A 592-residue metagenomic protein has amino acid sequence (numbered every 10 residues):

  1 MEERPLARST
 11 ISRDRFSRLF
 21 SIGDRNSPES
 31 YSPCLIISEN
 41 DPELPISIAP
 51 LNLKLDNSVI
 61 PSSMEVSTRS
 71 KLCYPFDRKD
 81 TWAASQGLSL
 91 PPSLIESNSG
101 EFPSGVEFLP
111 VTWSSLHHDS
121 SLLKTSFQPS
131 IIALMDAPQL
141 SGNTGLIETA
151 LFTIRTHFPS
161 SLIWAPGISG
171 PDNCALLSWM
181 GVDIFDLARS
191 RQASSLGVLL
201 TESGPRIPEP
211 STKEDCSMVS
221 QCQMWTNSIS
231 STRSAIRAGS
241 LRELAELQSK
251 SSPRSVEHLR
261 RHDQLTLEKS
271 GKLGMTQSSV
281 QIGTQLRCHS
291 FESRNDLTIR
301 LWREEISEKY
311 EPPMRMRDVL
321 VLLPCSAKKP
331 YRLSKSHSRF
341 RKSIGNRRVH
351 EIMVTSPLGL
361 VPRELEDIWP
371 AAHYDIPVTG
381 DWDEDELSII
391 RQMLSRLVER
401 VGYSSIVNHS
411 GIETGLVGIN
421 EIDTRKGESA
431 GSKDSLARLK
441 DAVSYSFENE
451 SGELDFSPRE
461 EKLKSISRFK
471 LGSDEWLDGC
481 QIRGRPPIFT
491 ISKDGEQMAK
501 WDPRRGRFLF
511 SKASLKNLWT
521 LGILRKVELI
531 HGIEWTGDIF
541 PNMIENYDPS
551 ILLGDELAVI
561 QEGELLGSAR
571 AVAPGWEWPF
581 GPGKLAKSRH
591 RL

Functional and structural regions predicted by a protein language model:
M1, P92-C216: Glycine-rich phosphate/ribose-binding loops and adjacent secondary-structure elements that form binding surfaces
M1-G105, G283-M314, S326-G345, I352-H373: Non-catalytic, usually N-terminal nucleic-acid engagement modules in DNA/RNA processing proteins
E2-G23, S30-E39, T212-S336, S343 (+3 more regions): C-terminal extensions of enzymes
D41-L44, V59-I60, K79, S114-H118 (+6 more regions): Short acidic, S/G/P-rich loop/turn micro-motifs used as interaction or catalytic elements
T144, F152-T153, P159-S160, P171-L187 (+4 more regions): Extended, hydrophobic interaction surfaces within ordered domains
L267-R400, S410-G411, K426-E453: Positively charged, amphipathic N-terminal segments that serve as targeting/anchoring signals
V443-I523: Anionic-ligand-binding alpha/beta catalytic cores of soluble enzymes and soluble regulatory domains that recognize
M498-L592: Beta-strand/loop-dominated core regions that host nucleotide or nucleotide-derived cofactor-binding catalytic loops
